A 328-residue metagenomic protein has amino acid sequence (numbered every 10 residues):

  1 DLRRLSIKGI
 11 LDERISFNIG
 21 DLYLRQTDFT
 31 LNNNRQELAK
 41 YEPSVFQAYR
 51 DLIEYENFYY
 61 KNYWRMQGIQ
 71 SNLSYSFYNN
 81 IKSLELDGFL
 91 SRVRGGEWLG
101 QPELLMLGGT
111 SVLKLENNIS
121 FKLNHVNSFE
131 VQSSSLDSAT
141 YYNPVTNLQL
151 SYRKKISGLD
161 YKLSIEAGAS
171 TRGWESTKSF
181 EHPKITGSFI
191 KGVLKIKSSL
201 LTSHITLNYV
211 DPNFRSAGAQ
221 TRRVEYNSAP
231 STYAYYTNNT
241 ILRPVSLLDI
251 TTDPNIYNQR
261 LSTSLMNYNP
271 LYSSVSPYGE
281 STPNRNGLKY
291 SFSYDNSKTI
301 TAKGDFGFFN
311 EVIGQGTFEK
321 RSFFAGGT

Functional and structural regions predicted by a protein language model:
D1, Q26-T27, L52-Y55, Y78 (+6 more regions): Sequence/structural signature of outer-membrane beta-barrel proteins
L2-L86, K191, I196-A217: Outer membrane beta-barrel
E13, L73-K82, L113-I119, R153-L159 (+2 more regions): Secondary-structure boundary elements
F17-D21, L86-R92, G109, L123-N127 (+3 more regions): Transmembrane beta-barrel strands of outer-membrane/channel proteins
E37, S44-Y49, E116-N118, S231-Y236: Short, surface-exposed, polar/charged, turn-prone segments marking secondary-structure boundaries
S44-L52, E85-S91, S128, S164-T171 (+1 more regions): Flexible, solvent-exposed coil segments and beta strand-coil junctions, predominantly the extracellular/periplasmic
Y63-Q70, Y75, N80-V145: Hydrophobic, small-residue-rich alpha-helical packing segments that form membrane-like cores
L136-T328: Exposed, low-structure sequence patches enriched in small/polar residues
